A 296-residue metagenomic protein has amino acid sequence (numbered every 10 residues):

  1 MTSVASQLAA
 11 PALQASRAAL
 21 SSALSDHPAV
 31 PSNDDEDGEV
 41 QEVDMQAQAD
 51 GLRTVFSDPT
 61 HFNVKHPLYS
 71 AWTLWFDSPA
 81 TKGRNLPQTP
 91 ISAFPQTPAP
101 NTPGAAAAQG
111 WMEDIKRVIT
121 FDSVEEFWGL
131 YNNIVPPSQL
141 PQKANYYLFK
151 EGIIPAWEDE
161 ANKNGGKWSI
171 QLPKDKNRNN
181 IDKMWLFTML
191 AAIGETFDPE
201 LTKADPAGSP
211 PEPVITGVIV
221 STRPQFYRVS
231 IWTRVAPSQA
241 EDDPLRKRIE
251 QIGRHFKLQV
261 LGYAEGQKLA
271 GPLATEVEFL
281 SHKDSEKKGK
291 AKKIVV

Functional and structural regions predicted by a protein language model:
M1-F56, K82-A105: Fungal intrinsically disordered, low-complexity polar regions
R53, V64-P67, P79-S221: Acidic, polar low-complexity intrinsically disordered regions
P59-N63: Mature extracytoplasmic enzyme cores
Y69-A71: Eukaryotic low-complexity, non-globular regulatory regions
L186, L190-V296: Intrinsically disordered, low-complexity, Lys/Arg-biased terminal tails
